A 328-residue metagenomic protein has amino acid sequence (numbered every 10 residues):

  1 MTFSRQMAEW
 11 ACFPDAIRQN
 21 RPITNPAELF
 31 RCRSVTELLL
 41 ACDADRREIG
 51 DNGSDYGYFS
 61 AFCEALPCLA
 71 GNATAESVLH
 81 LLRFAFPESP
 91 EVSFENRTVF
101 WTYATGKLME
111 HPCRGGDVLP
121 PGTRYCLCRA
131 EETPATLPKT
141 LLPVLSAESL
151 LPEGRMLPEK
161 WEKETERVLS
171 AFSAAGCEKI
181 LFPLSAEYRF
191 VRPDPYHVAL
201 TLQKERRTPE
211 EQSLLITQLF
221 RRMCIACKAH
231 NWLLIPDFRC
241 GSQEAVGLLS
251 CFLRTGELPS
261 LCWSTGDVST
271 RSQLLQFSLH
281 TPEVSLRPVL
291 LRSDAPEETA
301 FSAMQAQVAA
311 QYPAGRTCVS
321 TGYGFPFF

Functional and structural regions predicted by a protein language model:
T2-H230, S250-P259, W263-F328: Metal-cofactor-binding active-site regions of metalloenzymes
C227, L234, F238-C240: Extended alpha-helical solenoid scaffold regions that build the rod-like backbones of large eukaryotic assemblies
A245: Divalent-cation-assisted or electrostatically stabilized phosphate/pyrophosphate-binding catalytic cores
